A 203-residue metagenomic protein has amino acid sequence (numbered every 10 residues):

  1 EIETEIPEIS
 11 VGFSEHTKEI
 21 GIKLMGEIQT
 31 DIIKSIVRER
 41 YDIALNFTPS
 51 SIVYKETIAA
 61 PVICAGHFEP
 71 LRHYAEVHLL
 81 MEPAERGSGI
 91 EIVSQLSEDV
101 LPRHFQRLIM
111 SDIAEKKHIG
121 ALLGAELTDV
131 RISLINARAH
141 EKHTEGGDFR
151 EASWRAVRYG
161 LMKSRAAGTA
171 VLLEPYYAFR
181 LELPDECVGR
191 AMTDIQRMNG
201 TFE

Functional and structural regions predicted by a protein language model:
E1-E203: Accessory interaction regions appended to the cores of large information-processing enzymes
